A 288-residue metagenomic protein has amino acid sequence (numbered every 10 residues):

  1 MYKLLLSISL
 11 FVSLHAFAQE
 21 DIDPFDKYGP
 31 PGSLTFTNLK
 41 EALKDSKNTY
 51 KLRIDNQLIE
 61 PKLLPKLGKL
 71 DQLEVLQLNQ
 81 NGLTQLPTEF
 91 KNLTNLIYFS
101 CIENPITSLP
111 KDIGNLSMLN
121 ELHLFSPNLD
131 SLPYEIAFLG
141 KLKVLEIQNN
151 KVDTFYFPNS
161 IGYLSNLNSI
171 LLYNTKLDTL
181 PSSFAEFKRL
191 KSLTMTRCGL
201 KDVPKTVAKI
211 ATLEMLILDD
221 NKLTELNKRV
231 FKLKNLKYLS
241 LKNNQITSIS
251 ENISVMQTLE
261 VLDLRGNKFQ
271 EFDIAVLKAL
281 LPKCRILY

Functional and structural regions predicted by a protein language model:
M1-F25, T37-L39, S100: Bacterial Sec-dependent N-terminal signal peptides
K27-P31, A42-Q85, I97: LRR N-terminal entry segment and analogous cap-like coil->beta motifs
K40, L63-P65, L86-E89, L109-D112 (+7 more regions): The feature encodes a structural signal of leucine-rich repeats
S46, K69-Q72, K91-L96, G114-L119 (+7 more regions): Leucine-rich repeat
Y50-I54, L76-L78, L96-C101, L119-L124 (+7 more regions): Conserved hydrophobic beta-strand positions in leucine-rich repeat
S126, F138-T179, S183-D202, D220: Solenoidal tandem-repeat scaffolds enriched in leucines and small polar residues
T247-Y288: Leucine-rich solenoid repeat scaffolds
